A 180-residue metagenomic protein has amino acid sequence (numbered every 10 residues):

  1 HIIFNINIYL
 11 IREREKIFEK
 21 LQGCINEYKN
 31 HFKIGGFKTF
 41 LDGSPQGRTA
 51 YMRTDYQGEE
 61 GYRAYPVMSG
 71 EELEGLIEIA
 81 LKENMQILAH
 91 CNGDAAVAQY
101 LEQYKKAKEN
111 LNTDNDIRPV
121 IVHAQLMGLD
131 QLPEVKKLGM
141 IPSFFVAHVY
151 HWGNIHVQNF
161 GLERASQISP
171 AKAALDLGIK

Functional and structural regions predicted by a protein language model:
H1-A98, E102, E134-I141, V146-A147: Metal-coordinating catalytic core of metallo-dependent amide/deamination hydrolases
I2, E27, A107-N115: Short helix-capping segments at alpha-helix termini
N7, T113-R118: Interdomain boundary/hinge elements
A64-Y65, P119-V120, Q158-F160: A generic structural signal for short
A89-N92, A124, E163: Glycine- and other small-residue-rich loops at beta-strand/loop junctions that grip anionic moieties
A98-L101, K105, K172-L175: Predominant activation on well-ordered alpha-helical scaffold segments within soluble catalytic domains
I117-G128: Aromatic- and carboxylate-enriched substrate-binding clefts and catalytic-loop regions of carbohydrate-active enzymes
L126-K180: Active-site-adjacent C-terminal substructures of enzyme catalytic domains
